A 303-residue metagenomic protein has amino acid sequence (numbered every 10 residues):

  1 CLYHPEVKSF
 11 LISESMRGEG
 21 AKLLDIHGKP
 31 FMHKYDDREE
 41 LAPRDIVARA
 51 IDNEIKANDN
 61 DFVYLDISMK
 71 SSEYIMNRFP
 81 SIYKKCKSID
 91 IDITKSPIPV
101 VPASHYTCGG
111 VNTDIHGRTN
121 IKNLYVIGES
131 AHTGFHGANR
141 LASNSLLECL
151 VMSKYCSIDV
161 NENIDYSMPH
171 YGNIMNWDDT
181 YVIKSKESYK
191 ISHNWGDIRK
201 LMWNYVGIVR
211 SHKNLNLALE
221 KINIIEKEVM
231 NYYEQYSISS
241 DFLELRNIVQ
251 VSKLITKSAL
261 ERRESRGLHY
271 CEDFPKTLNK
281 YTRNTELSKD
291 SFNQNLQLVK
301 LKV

Functional and structural regions predicted by a protein language model:
C1-I98, D159-D165: An anion/pyrophosphate-binding glycine-rich loop and adjacent beta-alpha core in soluble alpha-beta enzymes
C1-V7, Y106-C108, A138: Short secondary-structure transition/capping segments
S9-L11, E19, S81, V100-V101 (+5 more regions): Hydrophobic alpha-helical context, especially transmembrane and signal-peptide helices
F10-S15, V101-P102, F274-L278: Short linear motifs in intrinsically disordered
S15-G20, H105-T107, Y281-T282: A short, compositionally biased
K29-H33, E40, I51, Y106 (+2 more regions): Glycine- and aromatic-enriched mobile tails/lids
P80-Y125: FAD/FMN-dependent oxidoreductases across multiple families
